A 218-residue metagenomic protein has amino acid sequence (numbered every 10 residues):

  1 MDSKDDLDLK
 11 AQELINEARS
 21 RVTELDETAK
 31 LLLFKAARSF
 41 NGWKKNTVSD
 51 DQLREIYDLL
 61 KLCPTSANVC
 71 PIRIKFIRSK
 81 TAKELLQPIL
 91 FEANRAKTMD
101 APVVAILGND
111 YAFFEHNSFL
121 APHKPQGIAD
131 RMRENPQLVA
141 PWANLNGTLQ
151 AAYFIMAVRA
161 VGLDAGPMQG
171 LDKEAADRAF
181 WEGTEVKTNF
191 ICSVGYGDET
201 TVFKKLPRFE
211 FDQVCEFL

Functional and structural regions predicted by a protein language model:
M1-L218: Acidic, surface-exposed loops and disordered segments
